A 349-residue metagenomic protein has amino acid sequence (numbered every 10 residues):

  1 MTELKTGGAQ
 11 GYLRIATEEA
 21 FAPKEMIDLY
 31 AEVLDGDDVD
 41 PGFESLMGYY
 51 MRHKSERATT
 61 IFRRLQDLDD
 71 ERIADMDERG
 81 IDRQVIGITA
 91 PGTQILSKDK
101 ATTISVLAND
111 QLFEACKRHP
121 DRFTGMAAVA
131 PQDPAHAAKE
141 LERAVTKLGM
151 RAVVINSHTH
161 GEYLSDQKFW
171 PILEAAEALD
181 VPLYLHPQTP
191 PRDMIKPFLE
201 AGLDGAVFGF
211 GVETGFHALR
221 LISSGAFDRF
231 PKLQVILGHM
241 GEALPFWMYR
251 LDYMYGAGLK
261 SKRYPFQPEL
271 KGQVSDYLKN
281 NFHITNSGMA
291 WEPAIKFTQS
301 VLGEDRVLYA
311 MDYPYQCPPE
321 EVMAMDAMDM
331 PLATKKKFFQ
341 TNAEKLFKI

Functional and structural regions predicted by a protein language model:
M1-I349: Helix-coil boundary/capping segments in enzymes
